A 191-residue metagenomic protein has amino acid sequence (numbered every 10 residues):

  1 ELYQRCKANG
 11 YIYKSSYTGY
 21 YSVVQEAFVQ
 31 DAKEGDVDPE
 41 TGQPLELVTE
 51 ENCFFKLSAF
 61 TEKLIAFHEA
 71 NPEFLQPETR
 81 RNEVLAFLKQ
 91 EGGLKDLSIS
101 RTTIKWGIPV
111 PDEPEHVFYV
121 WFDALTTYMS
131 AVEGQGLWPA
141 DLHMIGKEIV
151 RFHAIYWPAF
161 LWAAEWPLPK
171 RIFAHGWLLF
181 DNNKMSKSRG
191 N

Functional and structural regions predicted by a protein language model:
E1, V23-V29, G107-I108, F180-K184: Short, solvent-exposed polar/charged micro-motifs at secondary-structure junctions
E1-I12, I155-F160: N-terminal Rossmann-like or analogous alpha/beta NTP/dinucleotide-binding catalytic cores that position adenine
Y3-Q4, I12-A32: Cys/His-rich Zn2+-binding cysteine-cluster or related metal-binding knuckle/ribbon modules and their
N9-K14, A32-E40, E46: Acidic, His- and aromatic-enriched active-site or binding-groove loops in soluble protein domains that engage sugars
V37, T41-N191: Structured secondary-structure scaffolds
